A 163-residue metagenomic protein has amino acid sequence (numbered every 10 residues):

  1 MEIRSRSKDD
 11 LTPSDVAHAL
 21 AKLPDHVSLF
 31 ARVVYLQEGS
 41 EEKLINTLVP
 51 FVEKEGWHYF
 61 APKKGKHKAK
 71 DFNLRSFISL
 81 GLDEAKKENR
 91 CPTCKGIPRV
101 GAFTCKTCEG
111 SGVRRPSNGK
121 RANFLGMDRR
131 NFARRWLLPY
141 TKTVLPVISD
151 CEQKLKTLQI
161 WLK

Functional and structural regions predicted by a protein language model:
M1-F77: N-terminal alpha-helical interaction blocks
V27, Q37-E38, F51-Y59, A85 (+5 more regions): Short, flexible helical or helix-coil boundary motifs
K70, L82-D83: Short, well-structured alpha-helical patches and their helix-loop capping segments that border functional surfaces
I78-S79, A85: Extended, small-residue-rich solenoid/repeat segments and analogous flexible loops that form exposed scaffolds
E84-R90, G101-T104: Short metal-coordination and nucleic-acid-contact micro-motifs, chiefly zinc-binding Cys/His arrays
K95-P98, E109-G112: Cys/His-coordinated zinc-binding microdomains
V100-G101, R114-S117: Short, non-ligating residues that shape and space the ligands of small metal-coordination modules and catalytic
S117-K163: Long, charge-rich boundary regions
